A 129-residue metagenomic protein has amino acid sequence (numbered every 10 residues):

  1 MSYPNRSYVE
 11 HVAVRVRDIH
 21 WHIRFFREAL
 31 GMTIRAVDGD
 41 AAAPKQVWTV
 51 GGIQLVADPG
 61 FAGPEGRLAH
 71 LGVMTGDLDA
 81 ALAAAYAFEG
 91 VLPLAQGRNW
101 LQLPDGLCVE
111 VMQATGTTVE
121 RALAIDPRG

Functional and structural regions predicted by a protein language model:
M1-I23, G66-V73, T115-G129: N-terminal beta-strand motif that seeds the catalytic metal site of vicinal oxygen chelate
M1-N5, R35, A83-G129: Vicinal oxygen chelate
S2-S7, A13-Q54: Core segments of cupin and vicinal oxygen chelate
Y8-R17, Q46-T49, F61-Y86, G97-L107: Vicinal oxygen chelate
W21-E28, A42-Q46, G60, R67-A69 (+3 more regions): Generic alpha-helix signal with a bias toward terminal, lower-confidence helices and secondary-structure junctions
T33-R67, L101-V119: Conserved short beta-strand elements that form part of the metal-binding/catalytic scaffold of enzyme active sites
